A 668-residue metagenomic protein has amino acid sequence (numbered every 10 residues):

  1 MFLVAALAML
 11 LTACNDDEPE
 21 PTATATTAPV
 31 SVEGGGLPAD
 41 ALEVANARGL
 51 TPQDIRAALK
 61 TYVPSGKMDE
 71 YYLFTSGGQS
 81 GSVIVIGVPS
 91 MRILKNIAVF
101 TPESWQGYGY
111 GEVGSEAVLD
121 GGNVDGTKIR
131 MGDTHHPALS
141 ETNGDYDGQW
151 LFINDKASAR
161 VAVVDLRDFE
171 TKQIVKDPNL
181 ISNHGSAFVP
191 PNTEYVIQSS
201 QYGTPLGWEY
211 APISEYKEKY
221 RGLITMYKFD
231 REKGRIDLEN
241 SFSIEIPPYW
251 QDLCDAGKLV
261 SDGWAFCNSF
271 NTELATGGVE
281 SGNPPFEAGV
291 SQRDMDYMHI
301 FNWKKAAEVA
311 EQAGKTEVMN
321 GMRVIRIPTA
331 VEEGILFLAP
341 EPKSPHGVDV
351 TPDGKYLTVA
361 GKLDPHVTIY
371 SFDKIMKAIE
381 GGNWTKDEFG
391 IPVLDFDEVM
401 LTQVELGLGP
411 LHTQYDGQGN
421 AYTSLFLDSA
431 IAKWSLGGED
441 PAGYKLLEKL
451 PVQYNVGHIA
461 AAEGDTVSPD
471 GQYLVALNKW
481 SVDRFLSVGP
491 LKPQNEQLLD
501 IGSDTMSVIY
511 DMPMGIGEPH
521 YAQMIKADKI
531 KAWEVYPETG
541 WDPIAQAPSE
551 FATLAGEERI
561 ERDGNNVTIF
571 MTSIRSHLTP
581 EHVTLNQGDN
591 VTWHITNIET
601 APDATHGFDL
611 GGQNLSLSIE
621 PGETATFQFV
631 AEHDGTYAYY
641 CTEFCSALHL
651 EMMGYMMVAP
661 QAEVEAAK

Functional and structural regions predicted by a protein language model:
M1-V4: Sec-dependent signal peptide recognition, specifically the positively charged N-region followed immediately by
L10-A13: C-terminal motif of bacterial Sec signal peptides marking the signal peptidase cleavage site
N15-E557, Q628: Predominantly soluble domains enriched in secretory-pathway, periplasmic, or organellar proteins
V85-G87, P580-A601, T624-H633, Y637 (+1 more regions): Beta-strand cores of secreted/periplasmic/IMS beta-sandwich domains, seen most often in copper-related folds
Q173-I174, H594-T624, A647-M656: Histidine- and aromatic-enriched segments that form or immediately flank copper-ligand environments
I335-L336, T402, P580-V583, N614-S618 (+1 more regions): Beta-strand-rich interaction surfaces with strong enrichment in secreted/lumenal proteins
I560-N590: N-terminal edge beta-strand
I619-K668: Extracellular/periplasmic metallocenter environments
